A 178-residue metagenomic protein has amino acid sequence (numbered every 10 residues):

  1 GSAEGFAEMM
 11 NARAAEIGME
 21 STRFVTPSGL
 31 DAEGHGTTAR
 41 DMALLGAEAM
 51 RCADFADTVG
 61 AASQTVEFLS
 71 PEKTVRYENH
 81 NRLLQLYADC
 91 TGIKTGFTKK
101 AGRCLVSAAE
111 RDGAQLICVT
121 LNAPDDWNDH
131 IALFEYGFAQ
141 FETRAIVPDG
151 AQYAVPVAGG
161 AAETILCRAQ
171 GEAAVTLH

Functional and structural regions predicted by a protein language model:
G1-M10, M42-L45, C118: Alpha-helical scaffold elements that line and support the substrate/ligand-binding pocket of soluble hydrolases
A3-R23: Short, charged, amphipathic alpha-helices and their helix-cap/turn boundaries
M19-E20, D31-H178: Domain-terminus/edge residues, biased toward the C-terminal soluble/receptor-binding domains of extracytoplasmic
P27-S28: Short, conserved loop-to-beta-strand elements that form functional interface hotspots
